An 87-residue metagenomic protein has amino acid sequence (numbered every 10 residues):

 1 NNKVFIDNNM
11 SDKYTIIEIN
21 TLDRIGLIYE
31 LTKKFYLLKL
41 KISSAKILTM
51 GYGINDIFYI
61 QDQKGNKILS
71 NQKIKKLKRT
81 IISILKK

Functional and structural regions predicted by a protein language model:
N1-K87: Non-catalytic interaction/regulatory segments
